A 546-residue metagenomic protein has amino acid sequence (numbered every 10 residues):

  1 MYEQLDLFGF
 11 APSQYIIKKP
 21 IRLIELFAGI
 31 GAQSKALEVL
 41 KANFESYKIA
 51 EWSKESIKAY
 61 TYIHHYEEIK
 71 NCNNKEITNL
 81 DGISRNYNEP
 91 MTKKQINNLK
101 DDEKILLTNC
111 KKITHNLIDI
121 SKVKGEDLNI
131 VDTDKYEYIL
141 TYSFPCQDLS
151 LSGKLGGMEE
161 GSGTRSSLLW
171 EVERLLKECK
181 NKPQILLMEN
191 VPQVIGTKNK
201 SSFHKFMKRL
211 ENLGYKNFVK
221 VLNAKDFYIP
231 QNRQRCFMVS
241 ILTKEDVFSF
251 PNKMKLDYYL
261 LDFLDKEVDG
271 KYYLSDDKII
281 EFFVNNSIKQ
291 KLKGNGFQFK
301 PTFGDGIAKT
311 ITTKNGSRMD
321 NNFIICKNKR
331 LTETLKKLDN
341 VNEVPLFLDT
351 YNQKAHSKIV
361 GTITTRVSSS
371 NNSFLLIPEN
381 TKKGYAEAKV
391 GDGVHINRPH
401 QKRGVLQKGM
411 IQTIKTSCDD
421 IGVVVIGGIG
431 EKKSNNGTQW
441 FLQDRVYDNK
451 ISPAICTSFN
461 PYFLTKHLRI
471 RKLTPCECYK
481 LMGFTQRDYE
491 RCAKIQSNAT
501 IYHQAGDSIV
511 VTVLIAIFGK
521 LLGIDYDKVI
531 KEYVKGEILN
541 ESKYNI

Functional and structural regions predicted by a protein language model:
Y2-K182, V191-G196, S201-H204, E211: Core alpha/beta nucleotide-donor-binding catalytic domains of modification enzymes
Q4-I17, I21, E55, T92-Q95 (+4 more regions): Class I SAM-dependent DNA methyltransferase catalytic core with a primary bias toward cytosine-5 DNMT/HhaI-like enzymes
L107-C110, D132-K135, K180, I229-N232 (+2 more regions): Extracellular/periplasmic catalytic domains that process cell-envelope and extracellular macromolecules
S121-G125, A224-I229: A short acidic, often aromatic-flanked loop/helix-cap motif at beta-alpha or helix-coil junctions that lines enzyme
I185-V191, I495: Short beta-strands and strand-loop turn motifs
P192, G214-D226: Conserved S-adenosyl-L-methionine
S202-F206, L210, M238-I241, L514: PAPS/PAP-binding and catalytic site of the sulfotransferase fold
